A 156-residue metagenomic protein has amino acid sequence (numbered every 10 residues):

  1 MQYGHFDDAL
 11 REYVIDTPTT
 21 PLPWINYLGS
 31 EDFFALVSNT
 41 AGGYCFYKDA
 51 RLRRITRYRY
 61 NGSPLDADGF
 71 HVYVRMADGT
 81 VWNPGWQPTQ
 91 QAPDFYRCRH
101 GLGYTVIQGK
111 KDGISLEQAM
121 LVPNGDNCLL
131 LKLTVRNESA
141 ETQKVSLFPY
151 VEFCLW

Functional and structural regions predicted by a protein language model:
M1-W156: Anionic coordination/interaction segments
